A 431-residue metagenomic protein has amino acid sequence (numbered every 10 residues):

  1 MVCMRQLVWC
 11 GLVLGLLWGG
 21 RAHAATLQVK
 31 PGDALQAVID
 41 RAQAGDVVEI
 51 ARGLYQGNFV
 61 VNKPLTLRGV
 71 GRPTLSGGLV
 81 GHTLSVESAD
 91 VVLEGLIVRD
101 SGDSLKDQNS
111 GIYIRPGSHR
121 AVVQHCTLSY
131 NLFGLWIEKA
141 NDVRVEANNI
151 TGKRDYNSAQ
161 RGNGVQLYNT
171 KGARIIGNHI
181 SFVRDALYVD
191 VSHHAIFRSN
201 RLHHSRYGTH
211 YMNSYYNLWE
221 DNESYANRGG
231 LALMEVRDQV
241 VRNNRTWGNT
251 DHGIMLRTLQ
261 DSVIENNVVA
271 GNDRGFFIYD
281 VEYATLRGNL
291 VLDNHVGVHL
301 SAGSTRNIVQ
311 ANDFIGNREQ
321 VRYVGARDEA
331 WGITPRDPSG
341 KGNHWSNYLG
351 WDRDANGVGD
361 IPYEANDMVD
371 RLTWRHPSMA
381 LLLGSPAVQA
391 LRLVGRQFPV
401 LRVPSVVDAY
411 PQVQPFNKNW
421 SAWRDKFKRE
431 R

Functional and structural regions predicted by a protein language model:
A25, D46, G57, K63-L65 (+20 more regions): The right-handed parallel beta-helix/beta-solenoid scaffold, focusing on the short coil/turn and N-cap positions
A25-Q56: Acidic Gly/Asp/Thr-rich repetitive segments characteristic of extracellular carbohydrate-active and adhesion proteins
Q36, D40, L54-R68, L75-R120 (+2 more regions): Extracellular beta-strand-rich solenoid/capping regions of secreted or surface-exposed proteins that bind or remodel
E49, V60, R68, S76 (+25 more regions): Extracellular beta-strand solenoid repeats
G77-S85, K106-R115, Y130-I137, N157-Y168 (+7 more regions): Extracellular beta-strand/beta-solenoid scaffold signature
T285, L292-D293, G297-R431: Functionally critical loop-and-helix segments that line ligand-binding/catalytic clefts of soluble enzyme domains
